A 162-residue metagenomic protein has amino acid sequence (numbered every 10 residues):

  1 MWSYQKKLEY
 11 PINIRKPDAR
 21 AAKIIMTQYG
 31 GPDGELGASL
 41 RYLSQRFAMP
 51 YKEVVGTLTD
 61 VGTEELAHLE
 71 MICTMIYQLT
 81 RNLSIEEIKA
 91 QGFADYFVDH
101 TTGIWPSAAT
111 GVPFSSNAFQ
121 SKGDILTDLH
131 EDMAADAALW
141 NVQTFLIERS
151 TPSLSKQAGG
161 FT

Functional and structural regions predicted by a protein language model:
M1-T162: Non-heme di-metal
